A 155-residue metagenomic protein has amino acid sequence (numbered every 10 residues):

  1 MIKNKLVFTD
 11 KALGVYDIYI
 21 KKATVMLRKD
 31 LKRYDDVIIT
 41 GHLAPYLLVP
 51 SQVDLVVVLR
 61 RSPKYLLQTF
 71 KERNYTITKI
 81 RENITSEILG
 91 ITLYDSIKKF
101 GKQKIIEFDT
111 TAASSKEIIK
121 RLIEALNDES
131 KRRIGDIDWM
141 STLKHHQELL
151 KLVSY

Functional and structural regions predicted by a protein language model:
M1-L48, K144: ATP-dependent small-molecule kinase phosphotransfer cores that center on conserved nucleotide phosphate-binding segments
I2-K22, T78-I84, K116-K131: Flexible phosphate-sensing "switch/lid" loops adjacent to ATP/NTP-binding sites across phosphate-transfer
T9-G14, V56-V58, K98: Short, hinge-like loop/turn segments at secondary-structure boundaries
D35-D36, D54, I105: Conserved acidic residues
T40, V58-L59, I84, D109-T110: Small/polar loops that bind or transfer phosphate-bearing groups
G41-K79: ATP-dependent NMP and nucleoside kinases share a basic, alpha-helical "lid"
P63-K104, A112-A113: Replace "adjacent to P-loop NTPase cores in ATP/GTP-dependent enzymes" with "adjacent to NTP-binding cores
I97-Y155: NTP-dependent small-molecule kinase module
